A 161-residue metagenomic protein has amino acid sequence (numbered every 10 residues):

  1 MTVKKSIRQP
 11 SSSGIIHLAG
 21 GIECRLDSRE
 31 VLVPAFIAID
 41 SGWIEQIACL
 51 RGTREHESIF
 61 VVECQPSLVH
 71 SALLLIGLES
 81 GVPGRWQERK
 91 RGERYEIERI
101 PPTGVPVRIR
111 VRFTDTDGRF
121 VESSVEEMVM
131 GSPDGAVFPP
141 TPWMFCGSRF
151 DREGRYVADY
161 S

Functional and structural regions predicted by a protein language model:
V3-S161: Long, low-hydrophobicity ectodomains and other hydrophilic envelope-associated domains
